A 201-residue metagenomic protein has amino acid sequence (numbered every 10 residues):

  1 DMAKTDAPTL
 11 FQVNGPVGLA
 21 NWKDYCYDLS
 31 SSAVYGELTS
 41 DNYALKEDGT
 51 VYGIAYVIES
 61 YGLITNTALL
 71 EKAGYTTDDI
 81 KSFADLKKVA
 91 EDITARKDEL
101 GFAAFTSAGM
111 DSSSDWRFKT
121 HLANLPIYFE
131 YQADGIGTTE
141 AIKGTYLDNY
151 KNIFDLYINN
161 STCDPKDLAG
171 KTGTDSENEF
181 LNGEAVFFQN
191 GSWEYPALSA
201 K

Functional and structural regions predicted by a protein language model:
D1, P8-F11, I153-K201: Extracytoplasmic/periplasmic substrate-binding proteins
D1-T39, A68, K72-G74, K81 (+2 more regions): Extracytoplasmic "Venus flytrap"/periplasmic binding protein-like
A3-K4, T67-Y75, E91-D98, I127 (+4 more regions): Sec-exported extracytoplasmic/periplasmic mature domains
V13-G62, R117, H121-A123: Hinge/lid segment of periplasmic solute-binding proteins
G15-A20, E59-Y61, L69-L70, D111-S113 (+1 more regions): Solvent-exposed loop/turn segments at secondary-structure junctions within structured extracellular/periplasmic domains
D28-N42, D79, A103-S112, I127-N152 (+1 more regions): Short, solvent-exposed loop/beta-turn-alpha elements that line the ligand-binding surface or hinge of extracytoplasmic
Y52-Y56, Y61, K87-T139, A185: Extracytoplasmic/periplasmic solute-binding protein
A90-E91, G135-G170: Glycine-centered hinge/linker elements that transmit conformational signals in sensory and ligand-binding systems
